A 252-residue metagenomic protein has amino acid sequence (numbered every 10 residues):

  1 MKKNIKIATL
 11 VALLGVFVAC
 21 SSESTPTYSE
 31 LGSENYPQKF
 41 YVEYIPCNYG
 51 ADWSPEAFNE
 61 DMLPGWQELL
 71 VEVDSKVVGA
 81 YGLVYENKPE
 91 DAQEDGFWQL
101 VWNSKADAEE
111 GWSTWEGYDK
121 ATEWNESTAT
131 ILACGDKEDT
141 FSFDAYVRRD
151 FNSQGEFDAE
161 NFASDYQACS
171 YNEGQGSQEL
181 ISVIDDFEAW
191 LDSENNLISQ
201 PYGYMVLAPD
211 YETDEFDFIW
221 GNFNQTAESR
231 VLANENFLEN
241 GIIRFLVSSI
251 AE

Functional and structural regions predicted by a protein language model:
M1-T9: Bacterial N-terminal signal peptides that target proteins for export
V11-L14: Short, linear, compositionally biased motifs with a strong N-terminal bias
V16-A19: C-terminal motif of bacterial Sec signal peptides marking the signal peptidase cleavage site
S22-F97, V101-E126, T130-E252: Short S/T/G/P-rich N-terminal loop/turn motif that feeds into the first structured element of a domain
